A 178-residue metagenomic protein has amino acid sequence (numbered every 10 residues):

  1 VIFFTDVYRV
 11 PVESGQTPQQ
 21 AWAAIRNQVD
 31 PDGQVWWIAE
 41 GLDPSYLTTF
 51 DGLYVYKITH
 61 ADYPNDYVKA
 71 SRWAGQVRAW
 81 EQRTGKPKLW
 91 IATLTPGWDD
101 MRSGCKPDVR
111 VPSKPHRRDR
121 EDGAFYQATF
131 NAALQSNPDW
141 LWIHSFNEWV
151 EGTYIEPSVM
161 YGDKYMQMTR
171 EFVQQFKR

Functional and structural regions predicted by a protein language model:
V1-R178: Glycan-processing catalytic domains of CAZymes
